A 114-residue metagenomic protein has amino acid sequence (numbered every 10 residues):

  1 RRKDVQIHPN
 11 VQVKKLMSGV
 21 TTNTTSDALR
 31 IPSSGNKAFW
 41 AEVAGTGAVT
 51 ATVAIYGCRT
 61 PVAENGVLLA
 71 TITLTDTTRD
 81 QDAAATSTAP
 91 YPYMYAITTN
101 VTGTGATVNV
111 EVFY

Functional and structural regions predicted by a protein language model:
R1-G19, G105-Y114: Short, intrinsically disordered N-terminal pre-domain segments
V13-G19, V67-T77: Solvent-exposed serine/threonine-rich low-complexity stretches and specific carbohydrate-binding patches
S18-S33, C58: Short Trp-Ser/Thr-centered turn/loop motifs at beta-strand boundaries
S26-I31, R79-S87: Exposed aromatic-hydrophobic patches
G35-E42, T86-A106: Noncatalytic modules at the cell exterior or secretory-pathway interfaces, chiefly beta-strand-rich lectin/adhesion
A44-T46: Acidic, Ser/Thr
A48-E64, N109-E111: Short, surface-exposed beta-strand/strand-loop-strand elements in extracellular ectodomains
V49-A51, L69-T71, M94: Contiguous segments within soluble domain cores/interaction surfaces
